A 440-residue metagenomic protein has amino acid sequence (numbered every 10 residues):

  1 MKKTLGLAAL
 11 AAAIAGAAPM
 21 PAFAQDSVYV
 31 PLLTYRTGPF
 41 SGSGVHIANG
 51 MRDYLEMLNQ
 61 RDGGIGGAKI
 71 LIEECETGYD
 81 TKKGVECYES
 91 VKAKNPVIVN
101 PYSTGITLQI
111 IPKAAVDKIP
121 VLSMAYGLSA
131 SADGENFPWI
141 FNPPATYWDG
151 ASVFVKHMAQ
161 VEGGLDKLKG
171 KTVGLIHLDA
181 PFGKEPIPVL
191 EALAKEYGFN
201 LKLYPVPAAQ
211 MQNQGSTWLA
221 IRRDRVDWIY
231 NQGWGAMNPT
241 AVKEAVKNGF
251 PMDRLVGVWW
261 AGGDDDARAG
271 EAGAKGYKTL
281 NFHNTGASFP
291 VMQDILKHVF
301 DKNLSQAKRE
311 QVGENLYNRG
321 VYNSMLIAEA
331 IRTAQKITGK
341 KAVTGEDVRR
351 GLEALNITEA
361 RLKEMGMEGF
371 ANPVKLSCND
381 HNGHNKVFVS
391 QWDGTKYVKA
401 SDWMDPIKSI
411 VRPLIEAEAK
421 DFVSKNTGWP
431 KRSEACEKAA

Functional and structural regions predicted by a protein language model:
A18-A24: Sec/Tat signal peptide C-region and signal peptidase I cleavage site
S27-Y29, G42-N49, Q60-G134, P143 (+3 more regions): Beta-alpha junction/loop-to-helix N-cap segments that form part of ligand/metal-binding clefts
V28-R52, C75-K82, S103, I176-E185 (+1 more regions): Extracytoplasmic "Venus flytrap"
T77, V121-S123, L128-A132, A209-Q210 (+2 more regions): Venus flytrap/periplasmic-binding-protein-like
V91-T104, L122-M124, T172-H177, R225-G235 (+3 more regions): Periplasmic-binding protein-like
S129-A130, P138-G249, G286-Q293: Extracellular/periplasmic Venus flytrap/periplasmic-binding protein
A245-S324: Extracellular/periplasmic periplasmic-binding protein-like sensory domains
L304-Y317, A328-D402, P406: Segments of small-molecule ligand-sensing domains
